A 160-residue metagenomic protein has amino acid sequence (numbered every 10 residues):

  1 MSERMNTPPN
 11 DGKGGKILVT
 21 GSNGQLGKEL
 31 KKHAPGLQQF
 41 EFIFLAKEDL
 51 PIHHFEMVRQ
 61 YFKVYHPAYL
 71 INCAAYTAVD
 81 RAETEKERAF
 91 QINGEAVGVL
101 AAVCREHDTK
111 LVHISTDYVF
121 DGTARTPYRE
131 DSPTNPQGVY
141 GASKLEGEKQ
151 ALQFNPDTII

Functional and structural regions predicted by a protein language model:
P9-P35: N-terminal Rossmann NAD(P)H-binding glycine-rich loop of SDR-like oxidoreductase domains
T20, L45, L70-A74, L111-T116: SDR active-site strand-loop-helix element
L37-Q38, Y65, E106-H107, F154: Helix C-cap/helix->beta junction micro-motif
L37-Q60: Adenosine-cofactor binding site in Rossmann-like domains, unifying the SAM/SAH pocket of S-adenosylmethionine-dependent
H53, T84, R88-V99, D131-T134 (+2 more regions): Glycine-rich NAD(P)-binding loop of the Rossmann-fold in SDR/ketoreductase-type enzymes
F55-I92, V103: NAD(P)H-binding glycine-rich loop region in Rossmannoid oxidoreductase-like domains and their noncatalytic homologs
G98-N135: Conserved Rossmann-fold NAD(P)-dependent oxidoreductase catalytic core, especially the SDR/UDP-sugar
K110-V112, T116-Y118, E148-I160: Conserved beta-loop-beta element that borders a ligand/cofactor-binding pocket
